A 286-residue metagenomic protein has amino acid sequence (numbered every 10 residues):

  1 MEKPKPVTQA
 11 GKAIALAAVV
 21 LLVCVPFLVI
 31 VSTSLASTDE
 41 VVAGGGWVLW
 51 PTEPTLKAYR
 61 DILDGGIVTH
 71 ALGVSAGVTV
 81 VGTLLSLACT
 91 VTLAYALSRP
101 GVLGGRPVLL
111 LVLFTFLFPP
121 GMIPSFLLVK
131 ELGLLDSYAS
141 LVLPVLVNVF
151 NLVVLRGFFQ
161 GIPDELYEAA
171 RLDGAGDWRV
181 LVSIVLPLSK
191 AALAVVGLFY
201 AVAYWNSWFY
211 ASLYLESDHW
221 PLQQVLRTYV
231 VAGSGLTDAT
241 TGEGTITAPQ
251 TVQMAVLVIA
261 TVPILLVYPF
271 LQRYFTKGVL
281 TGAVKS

Functional and structural regions predicted by a protein language model:
M1-S286: A hydrophobic, multi-pass inner-membrane permease signature
